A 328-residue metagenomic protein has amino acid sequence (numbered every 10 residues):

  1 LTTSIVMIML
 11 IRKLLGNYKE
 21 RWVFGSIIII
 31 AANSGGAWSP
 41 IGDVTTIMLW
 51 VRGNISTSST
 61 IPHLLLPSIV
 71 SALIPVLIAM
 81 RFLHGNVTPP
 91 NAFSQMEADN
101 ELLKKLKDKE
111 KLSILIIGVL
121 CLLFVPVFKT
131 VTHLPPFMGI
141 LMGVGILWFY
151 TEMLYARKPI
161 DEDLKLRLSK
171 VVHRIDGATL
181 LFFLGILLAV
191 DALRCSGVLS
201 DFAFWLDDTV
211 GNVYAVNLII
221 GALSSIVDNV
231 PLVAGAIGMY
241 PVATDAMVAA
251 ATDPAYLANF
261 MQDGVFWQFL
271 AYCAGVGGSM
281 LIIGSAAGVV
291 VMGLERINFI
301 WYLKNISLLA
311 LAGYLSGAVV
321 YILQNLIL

Functional and structural regions predicted by a protein language model:
T2-A31, G35, V44, M48-L64 (+2 more regions): Membrane-interfacial helix-loop connectors
G16-W22, S58-L106, E110, M138 (+1 more regions): Juxtamembrane and boundary regions of transmembrane helices in multi-pass small-molecule transporters and channels
G25-S26, I61-L65, L112-I116, L141 (+4 more regions): Hydrophobic alpha-helical transmembrane segments
T57-P67, L106-K107, K129-G139, V171-I175 (+3 more regions): Interfacial loop-to-helix junctions that mark the boundaries of transmembrane helices in multi-pass membrane
L77, V119-V127, F149, A222 (+1 more regions): Alpha-helical transmembrane segments of multipass membrane proteins
L102-I116, L164-I186, F204-V210: Membrane-water interface at loop-to-transmembrane-helix junctions
L123-F149: Flexible hinge motifs at transmembrane-helix junctions and intramembrane kinks/re-entrant loops in multi-pass membrane
F124-T130, D191-D201, Y321-L328: Transmembrane helix-loop junctions in multi-pass membrane proteins
